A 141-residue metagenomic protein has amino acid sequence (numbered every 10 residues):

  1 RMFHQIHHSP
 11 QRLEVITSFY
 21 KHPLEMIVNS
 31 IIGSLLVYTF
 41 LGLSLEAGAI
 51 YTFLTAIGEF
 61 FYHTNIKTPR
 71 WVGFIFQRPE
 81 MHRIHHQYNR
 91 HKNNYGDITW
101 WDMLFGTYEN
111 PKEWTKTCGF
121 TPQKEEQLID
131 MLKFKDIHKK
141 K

Functional and structural regions predicted by a protein language model:
R1-M2: Hydrophobic transmembrane alpha-helix segments characteristic of membrane transport and insertion machinery
I6-K21, L41-A47, T55-K141: Cytosolic/stromal cytosol-facing helical appendages immediately following the last transmembrane segment
P23-V37: Core segments of transmembrane alpha-helices that mediate helix-helix packing or line hydrophobic substrate/ligand
I27, G48-I50: Hydrophobic alpha-helical transmembrane segments
S34, L54-T55: Active-/binding-site microenvironments in catalytic and ligand-binding cores
